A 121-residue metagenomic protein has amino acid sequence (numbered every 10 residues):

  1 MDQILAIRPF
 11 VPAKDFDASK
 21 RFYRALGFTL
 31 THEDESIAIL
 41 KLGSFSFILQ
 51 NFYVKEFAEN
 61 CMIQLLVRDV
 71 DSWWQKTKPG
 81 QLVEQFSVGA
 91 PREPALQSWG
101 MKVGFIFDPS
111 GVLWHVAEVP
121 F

Functional and structural regions predicted by a protein language model:
M1-D17, I63, P120-F121: N-terminal beta-strand motif that seeds the catalytic metal site of vicinal oxygen chelate
F10-F47, Y53: Core segments of cupin and vicinal oxygen chelate
D34-S36, F57, S98-K102: Short acidic/glycine-enriched loop/turn segments that link adjacent beta-strands
L40-S44, I106-P109, V119: Active-site beta-strand termini and strand-to-loop segments that position acidic
S46-I48, K55-F57, G111-V112: Short, charged/polar, Gly/Pro-enriched secondary-structure boundary elements
I48-Q50, F105, H115-A117: Conserved beta-strand in the GNAT
F52-Y53, P91, L96-Q97, E118-F121: Acetyl-CoA-dependent GNAT
I63-L113: Vicinal oxygen chelate
